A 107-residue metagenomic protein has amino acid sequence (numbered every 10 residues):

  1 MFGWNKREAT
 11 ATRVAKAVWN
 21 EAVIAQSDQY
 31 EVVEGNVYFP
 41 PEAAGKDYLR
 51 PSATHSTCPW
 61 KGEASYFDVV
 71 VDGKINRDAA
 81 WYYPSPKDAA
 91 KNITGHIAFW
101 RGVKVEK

Functional and structural regions predicted by a protein language model:
M1-K107: Terminal leader/tail segments of proteins
